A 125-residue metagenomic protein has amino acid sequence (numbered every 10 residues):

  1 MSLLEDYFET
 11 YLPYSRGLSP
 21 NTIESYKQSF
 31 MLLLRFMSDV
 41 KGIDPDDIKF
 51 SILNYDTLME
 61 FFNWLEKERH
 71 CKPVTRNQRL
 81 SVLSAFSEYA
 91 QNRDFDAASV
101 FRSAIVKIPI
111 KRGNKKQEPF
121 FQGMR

Functional and structural regions predicted by a protein language model:
L3, S25: Gly/serine-rich nucleotide phosphate-binding loop at the start of the catalytic core of nucleotide/ADP-ribose-handling
E5-N21, M31-K116: N-terminal core-binding DNA-recognition domain of tyrosine recombinases/integrases
Q122-M124: Cationic, amphipathic, low-complexity alpha-helical segments enriched in hydrophobics plus arginine/proline
